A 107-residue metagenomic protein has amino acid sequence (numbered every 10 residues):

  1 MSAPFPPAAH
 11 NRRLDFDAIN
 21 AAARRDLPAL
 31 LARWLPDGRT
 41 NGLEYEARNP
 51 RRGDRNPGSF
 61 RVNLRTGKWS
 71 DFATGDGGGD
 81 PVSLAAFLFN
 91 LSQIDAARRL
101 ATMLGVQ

Functional and structural regions predicted by a protein language model:
M1-Q107: N-terminal structured subdomain of primase-like DNA metabolism proteins
